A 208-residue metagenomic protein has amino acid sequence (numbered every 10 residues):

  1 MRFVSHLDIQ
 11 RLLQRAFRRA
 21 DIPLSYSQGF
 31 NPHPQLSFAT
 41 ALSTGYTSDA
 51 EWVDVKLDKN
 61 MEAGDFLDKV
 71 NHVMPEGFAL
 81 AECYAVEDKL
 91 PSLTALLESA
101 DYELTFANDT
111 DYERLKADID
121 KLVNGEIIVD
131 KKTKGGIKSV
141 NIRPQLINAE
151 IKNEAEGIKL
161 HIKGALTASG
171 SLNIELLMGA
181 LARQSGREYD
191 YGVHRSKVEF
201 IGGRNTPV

Functional and structural regions predicted by a protein language model:
M1-Q35: N-terminal, positively charged regions that mediate nucleic acid binding
F3-L7, N60, G64-D65, E113 (+1 more regions): Ordered, soluble secondary-structure elements with a strong preference for glycine-centered loop motifs and nearby
S25-L57, E87: Short, charge-patterned binding micro-sites
D49-E103: Ordered, amphipathic secondary-structure segments that act as subunit-interaction surfaces in large macromolecular
V55-M61, L104-T110, I162-L166: Short beta-strand-to-loop capping motifs
F66-M74, R114-V123, L177-M178: Short amphipathic alpha-helices in soluble, non-transmembrane regions that often serve as interface/regulatory elements
L90-N108, L146-N148, I201-V208: Short, low-order "capping/linker" segments at domain edges
K121-V208: Core RNA-modification/binding signature centered on pseudouridine synthases
